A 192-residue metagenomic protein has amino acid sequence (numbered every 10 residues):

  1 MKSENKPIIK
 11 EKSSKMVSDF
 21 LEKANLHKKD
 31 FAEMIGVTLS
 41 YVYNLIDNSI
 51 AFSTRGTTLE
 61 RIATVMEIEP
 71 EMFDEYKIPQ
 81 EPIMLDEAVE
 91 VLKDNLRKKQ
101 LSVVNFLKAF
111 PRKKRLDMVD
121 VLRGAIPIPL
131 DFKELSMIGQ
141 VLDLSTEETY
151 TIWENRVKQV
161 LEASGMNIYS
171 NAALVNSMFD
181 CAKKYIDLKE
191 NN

Functional and structural regions predicted by a protein language model:
M1-L26, I78-N105: A short, Lys/Arg-rich alpha-helix, primarily the initiator
L21, A32, A63, L96 (+2 more regions): The alpha-helix within a helix-turn-helix
L21, I46-D47, T58, M66 (+4 more regions): DNA major-groove recognition helix of helix-turn-helix
L26, V37, I68, L101 (+2 more regions): The short coil/loop that forms the "turn" connecting the two helices of the helix-turn-helix
K29, S40, E71, L116 (+1 more regions): Key DNA-contact positions within bacterial/archaeal DNA-binding proteins
G36-S53, E75-I78, R112-I128: Recognition helix of helix-turn-helix/homeodomain-like DNA-binding domains that insert into the DNA major groove
T57-M72, L130-E148: DNA major-groove recognition helix of helix-turn-helix/homeodomain DNA-binding modules
I83-F110, W153-N192: Interfacial/linker helices and their anchor residues that mediate assembly or domain coupling
